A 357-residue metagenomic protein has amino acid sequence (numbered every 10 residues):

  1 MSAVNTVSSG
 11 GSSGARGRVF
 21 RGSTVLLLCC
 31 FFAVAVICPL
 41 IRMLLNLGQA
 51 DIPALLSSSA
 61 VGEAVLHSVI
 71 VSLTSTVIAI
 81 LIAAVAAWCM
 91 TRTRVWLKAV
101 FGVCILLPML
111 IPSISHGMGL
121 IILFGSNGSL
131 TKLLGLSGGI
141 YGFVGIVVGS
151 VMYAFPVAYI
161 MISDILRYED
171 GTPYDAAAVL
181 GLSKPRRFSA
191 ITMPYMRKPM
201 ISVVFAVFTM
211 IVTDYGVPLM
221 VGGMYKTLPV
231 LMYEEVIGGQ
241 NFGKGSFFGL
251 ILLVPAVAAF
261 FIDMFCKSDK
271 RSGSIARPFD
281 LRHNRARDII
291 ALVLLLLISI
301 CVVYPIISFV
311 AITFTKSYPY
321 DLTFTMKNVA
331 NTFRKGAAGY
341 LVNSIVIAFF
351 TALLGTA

Functional and structural regions predicted by a protein language model:
M1-R18: Short, Lys/Arg-rich, polar N-terminal cytosolic tail immediately upstream of the first transmembrane signal-anchor
R18-A50, S59-R167, Y195-G216, F247-D263 (+2 more regions): Membrane-water interface segments at the C-terminal ends of transmembrane alpha-helices in multi-pass inner-membrane
M43-A54, I122-L134, G222-P229, S268-A276 (+1 more regions): Peri-membrane helix termini and adjoining interfacial loops of integral membrane proteins
A54-S57, G102, G171-V179, A190 (+4 more regions): Short amphipathic alpha-helical coupling elements at transmembrane boundaries
T93, R167-M196: Short helix-to-coil transition segments within interhelical loops that connect adjacent transmembrane helices
D214-Q240, Y320-D321: Glycine-rich helix-loop "coupling/hinge" segments at transmembrane-helix boundaries in multipass transporters
F265-L294: Flexible interhelical linker loops that connect adjacent transmembrane helices in multi-pass membrane transporters
